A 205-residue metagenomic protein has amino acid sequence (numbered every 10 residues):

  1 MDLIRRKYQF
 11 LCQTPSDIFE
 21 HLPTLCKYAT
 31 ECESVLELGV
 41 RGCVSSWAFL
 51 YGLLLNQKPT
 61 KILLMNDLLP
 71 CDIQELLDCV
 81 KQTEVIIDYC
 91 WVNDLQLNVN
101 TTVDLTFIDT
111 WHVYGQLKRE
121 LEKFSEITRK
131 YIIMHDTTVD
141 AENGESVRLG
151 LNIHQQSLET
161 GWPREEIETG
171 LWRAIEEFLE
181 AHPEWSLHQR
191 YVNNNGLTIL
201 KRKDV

Functional and structural regions predicted by a protein language model:
M1-V205: A short alpha-helical cap/connector motif
